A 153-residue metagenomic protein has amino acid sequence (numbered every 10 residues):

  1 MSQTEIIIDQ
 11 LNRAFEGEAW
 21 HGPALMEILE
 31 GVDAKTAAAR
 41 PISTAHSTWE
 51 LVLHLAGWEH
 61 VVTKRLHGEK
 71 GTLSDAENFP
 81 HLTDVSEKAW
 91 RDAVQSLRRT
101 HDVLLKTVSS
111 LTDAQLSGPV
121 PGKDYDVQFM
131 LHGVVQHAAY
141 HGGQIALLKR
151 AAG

Functional and structural regions predicted by a protein language model:
S2-G22, M26-L29, A34-P80, P119-G153: Short, contiguous alpha-helical
L82-G118, Q128-V134: Acidic/histidine-rich alpha-helical segments that form the ligand environment of transition-metal centers
